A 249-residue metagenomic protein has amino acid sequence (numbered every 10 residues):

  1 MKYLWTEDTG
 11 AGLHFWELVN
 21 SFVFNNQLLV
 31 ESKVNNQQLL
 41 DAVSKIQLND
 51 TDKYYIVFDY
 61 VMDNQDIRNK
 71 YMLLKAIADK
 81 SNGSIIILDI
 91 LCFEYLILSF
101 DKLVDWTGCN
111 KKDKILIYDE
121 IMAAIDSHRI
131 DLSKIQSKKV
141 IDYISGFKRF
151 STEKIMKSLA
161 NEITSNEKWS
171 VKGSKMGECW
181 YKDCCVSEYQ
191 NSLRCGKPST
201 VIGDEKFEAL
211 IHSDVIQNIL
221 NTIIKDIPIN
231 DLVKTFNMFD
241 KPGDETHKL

Functional and structural regions predicted by a protein language model:
M1-D63: RecA-like P-loop NTPase motor core
S21, Q65-L249: C-terminal accessory helical subdomains adjacent to catalytic cores in phosphodiester- and nucleotide-handling enzymes
